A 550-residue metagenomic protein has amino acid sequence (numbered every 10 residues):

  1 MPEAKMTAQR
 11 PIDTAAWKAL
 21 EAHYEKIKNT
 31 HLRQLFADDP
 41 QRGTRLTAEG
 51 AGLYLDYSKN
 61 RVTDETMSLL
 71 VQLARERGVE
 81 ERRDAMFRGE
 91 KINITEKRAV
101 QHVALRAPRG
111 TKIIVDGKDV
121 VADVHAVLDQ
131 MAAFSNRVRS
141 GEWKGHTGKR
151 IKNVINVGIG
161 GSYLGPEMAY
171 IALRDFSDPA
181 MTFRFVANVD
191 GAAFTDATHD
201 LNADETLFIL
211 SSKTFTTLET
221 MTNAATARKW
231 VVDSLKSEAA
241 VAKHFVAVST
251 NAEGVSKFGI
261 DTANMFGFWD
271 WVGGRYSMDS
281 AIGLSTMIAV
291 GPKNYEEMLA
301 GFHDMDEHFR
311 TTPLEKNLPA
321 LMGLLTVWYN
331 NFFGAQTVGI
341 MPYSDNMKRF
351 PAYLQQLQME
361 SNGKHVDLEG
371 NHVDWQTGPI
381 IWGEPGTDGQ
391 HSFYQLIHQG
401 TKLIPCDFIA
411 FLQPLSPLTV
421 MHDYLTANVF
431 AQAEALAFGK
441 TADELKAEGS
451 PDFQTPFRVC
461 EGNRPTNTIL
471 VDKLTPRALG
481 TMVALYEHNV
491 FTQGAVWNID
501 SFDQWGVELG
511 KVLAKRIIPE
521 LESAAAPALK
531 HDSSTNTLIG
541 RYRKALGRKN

Functional and structural regions predicted by a protein language model:
P2-A37, Q41-G78, A320-F332, M347 (+10 more regions): Flexible, glycine-rich loop/tail regions that form catalytic "lids" or insertion modules at the edges of active sites
P11-A16, H23-Y24, K28-L35, Q41-T147 (+5 more regions): Extended, charge-enriched "interface" segments that sit outside catalytic cores
S58, Q376, I380-K473: Helicase-primase coupling helices
A122-K144, A169-I171, D175-D204: Glycine-rich oxoanion-binding loops at beta->alpha junctions
N153-I155, L207, V246, G339: Conserved beta-strand elements of the Class I
L164-P179, D200-N202, A224-V232, G259-M265: A glycine- and small-aliphatic-rich helix-loop capping segment at beta-alpha/alpha-beta transitions that lines
N223, W230-T419, G439, K511-K515 (+1 more regions): Active-site phosphate/pyrophosphate-binding segments
E461-R464, T468-W497, F502, L509 (+3 more regions): C-terminal accessory domains/tails appended to large, multi-domain proteins
